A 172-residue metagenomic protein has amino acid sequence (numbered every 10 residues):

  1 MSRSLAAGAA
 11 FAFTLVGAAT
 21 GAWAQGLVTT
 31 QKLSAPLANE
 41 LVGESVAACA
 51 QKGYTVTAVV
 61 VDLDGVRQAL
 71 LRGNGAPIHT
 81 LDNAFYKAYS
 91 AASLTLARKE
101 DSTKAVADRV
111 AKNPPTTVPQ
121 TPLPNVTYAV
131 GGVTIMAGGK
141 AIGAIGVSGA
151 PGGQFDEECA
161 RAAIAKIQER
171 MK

Functional and structural regions predicted by a protein language model:
M1-S4: Positively charged n-region of N-terminal signal peptides that target proteins for export
A6-A7, G131: Internal alpha-helical transmembrane segments of multi-pass membrane proteins, especially GPCRs
G8-G21: Bacterial N-terminal signal peptides
W23-K172: Flexible, solvent-exposed loop/hinge segments and secondary-structure transition points
